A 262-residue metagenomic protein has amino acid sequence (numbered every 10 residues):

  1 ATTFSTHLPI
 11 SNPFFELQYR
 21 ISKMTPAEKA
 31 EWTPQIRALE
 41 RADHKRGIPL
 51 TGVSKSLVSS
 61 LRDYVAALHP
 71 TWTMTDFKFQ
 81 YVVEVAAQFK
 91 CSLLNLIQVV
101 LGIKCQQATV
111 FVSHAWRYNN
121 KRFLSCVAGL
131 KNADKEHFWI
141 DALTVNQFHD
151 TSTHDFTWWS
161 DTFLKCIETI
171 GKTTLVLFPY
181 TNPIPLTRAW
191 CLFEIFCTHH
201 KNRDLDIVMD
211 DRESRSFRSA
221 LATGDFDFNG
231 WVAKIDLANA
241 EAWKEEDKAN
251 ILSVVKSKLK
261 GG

Functional and structural regions predicted by a protein language model:
A1-G262: The feature represents the membrane-entry module of six-transmembrane cation channels
